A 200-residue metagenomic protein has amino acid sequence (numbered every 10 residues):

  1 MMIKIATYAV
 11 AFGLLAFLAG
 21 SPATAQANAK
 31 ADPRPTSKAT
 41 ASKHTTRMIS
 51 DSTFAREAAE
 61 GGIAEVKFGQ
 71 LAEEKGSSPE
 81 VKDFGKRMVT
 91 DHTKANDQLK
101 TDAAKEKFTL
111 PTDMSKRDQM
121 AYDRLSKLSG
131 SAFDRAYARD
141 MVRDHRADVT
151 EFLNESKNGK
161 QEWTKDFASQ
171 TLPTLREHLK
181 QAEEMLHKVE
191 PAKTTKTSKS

Functional and structural regions predicted by a protein language model:
M2-F12, F17-S200: His/Met- and acidic-residue-enriched segments that coordinate or traffic transition-metal cofactors and support
